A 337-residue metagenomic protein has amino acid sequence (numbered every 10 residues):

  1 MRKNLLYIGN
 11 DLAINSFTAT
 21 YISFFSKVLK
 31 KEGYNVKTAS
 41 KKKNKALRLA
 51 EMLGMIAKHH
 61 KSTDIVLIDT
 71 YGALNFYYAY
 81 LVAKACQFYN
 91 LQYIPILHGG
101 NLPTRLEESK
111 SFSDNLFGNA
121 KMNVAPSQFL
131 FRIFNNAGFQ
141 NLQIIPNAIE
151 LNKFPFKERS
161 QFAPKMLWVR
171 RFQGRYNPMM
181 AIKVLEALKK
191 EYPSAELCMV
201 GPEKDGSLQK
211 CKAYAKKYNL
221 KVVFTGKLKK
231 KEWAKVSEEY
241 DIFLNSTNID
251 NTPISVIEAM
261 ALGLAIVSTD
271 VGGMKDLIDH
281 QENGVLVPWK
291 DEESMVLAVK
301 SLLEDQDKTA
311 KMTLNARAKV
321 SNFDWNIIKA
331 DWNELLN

Functional and structural regions predicted by a protein language model:
L6, E158-K189, L197-V200: Conserved donor-binding/catalytic core segment of Leloir-type glycosyltransferases
F129, A148: Carbohydrate-associated surface elements
E196-K210, G226: Glycosyltransferase donor-sugar binding loop
K210-L228: Nucleotide-activated donor-binding/catalytic signature segment of Leloir-type glycosyltransferases, i.e., the conserved
N248: Aromatic "clamp/platform" in nucleotide-sugar-dependent glycosyltransferases that forms part of the donor/acceptor
A265-S268: Short hydrophobic beta-strand element within catalytic cores of glycosyltransferases and related nucleotide-activated
H280-Q281, V285-E292, S301-Q306: Conserved acidic donor-binding segment of nucleotide-sugar-dependent glycosyltransferases
S294, S301, K308-N322, E334: A short, well-ordered alpha-helix in the C-terminal region of glycosyltransferases
